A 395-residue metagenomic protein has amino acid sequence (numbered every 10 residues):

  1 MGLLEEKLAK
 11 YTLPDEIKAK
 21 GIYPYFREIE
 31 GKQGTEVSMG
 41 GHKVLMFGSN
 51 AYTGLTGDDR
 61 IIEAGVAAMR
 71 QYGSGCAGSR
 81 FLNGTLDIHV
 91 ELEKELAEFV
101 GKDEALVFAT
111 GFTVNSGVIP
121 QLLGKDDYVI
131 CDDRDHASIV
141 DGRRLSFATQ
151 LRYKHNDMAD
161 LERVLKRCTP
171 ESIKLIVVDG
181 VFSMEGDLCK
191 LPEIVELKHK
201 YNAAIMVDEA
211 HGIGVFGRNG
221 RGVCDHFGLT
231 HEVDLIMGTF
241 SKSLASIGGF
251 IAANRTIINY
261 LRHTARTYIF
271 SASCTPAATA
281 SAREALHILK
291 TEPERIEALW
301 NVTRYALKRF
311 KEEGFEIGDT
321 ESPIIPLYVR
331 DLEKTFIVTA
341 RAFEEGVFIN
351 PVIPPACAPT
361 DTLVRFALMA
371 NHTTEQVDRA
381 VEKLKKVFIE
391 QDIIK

Functional and structural regions predicted by a protein language model:
E5-S74, A203: N-terminal "arm"/small-domain region of PLP-dependent enzymes with the aminotransferase-like
D59, E63-A67, Q71, K94 (+3 more regions): PLP-dependent enzyme catalytic core of the Aspartate aminotransferase-like
E63, A67-G111: Conserved N-terminal alpha-helix of the aminotransferase class I/II PLP-enzyme fold
V118-A137: Conserved PLP-anchoring active-site segment centered on the Schiff-base-forming lysine
L151, H155-V207: Active-site phosphate-binding strand-loop segment of PLP-dependent enzymes
D225-Y260: Active-site PLP attachment segment
S273-E292, V302, K311: Structural motif of enzymes handling amino- and sulfur-group chemistry
E297-Y305, K311-E345, A356, D361 (+1 more regions): Conserved PLP-binding catalytic core of the aspartate aminotransferase-like
